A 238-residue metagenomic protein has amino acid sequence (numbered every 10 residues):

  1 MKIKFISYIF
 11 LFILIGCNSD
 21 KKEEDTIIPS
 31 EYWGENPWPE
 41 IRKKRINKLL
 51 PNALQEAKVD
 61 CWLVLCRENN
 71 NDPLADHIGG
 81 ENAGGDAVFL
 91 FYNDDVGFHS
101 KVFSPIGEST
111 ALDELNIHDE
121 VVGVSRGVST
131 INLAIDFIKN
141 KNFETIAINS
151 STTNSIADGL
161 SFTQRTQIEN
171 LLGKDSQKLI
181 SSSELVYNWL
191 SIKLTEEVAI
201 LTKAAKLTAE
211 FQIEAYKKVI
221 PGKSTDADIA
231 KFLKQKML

Functional and structural regions predicted by a protein language model:
M1-K2: N-terminal secretory signal peptides that target proteins for export/translocation
F5-L14: Sec-dependent N-terminal signal peptides
C17-K218, G222-K236: A composition/biophysics-driven feature that prefers long, compositionally simple stretches
